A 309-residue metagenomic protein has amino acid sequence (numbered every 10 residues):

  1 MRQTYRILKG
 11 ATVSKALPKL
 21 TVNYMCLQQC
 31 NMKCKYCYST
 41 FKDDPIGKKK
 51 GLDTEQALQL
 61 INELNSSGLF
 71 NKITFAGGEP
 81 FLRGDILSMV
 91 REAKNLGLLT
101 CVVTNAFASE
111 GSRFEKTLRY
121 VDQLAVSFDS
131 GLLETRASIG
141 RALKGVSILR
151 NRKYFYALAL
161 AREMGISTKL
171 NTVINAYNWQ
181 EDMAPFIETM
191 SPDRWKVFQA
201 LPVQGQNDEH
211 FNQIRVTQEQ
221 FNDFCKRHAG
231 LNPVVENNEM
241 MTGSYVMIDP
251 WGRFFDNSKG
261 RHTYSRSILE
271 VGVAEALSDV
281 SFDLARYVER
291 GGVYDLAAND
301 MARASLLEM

Functional and structural regions predicted by a protein language model:
M1-N23, S66-S67, K72, V293 (+1 more regions): N-terminal [4Fe-4S]-dependent radical SAM core
R6, A11, M25-L27, Q56 (+1 more regions): SEC14/CRAL-TRIO lipid-binding/transfer domains and related phosphoinositide-recognition modules that form deep
S14-E55, S67: Canonical Radical SAM [4Fe-4S] cluster-binding loop centered on the CxxxCxxC motif and its immediate flanking residues
V22, G78, T242-S244: Short loop/turn microsegments at loop-to-beta-strand junctions
K33, G77, W251-G252: Residue-level recognition of short loop/turn positions
D43, E79, S130, L201: Flexible, active-site-proximal loop/turn residues at the rims of small-molecule/cofactor binding pockets and catalytic
T54-F75, R83-F198: Radical SAM/AdoMet-radical enzyme domain recognition
L133-M309: Radical SAM enzyme [4Fe-4S]-AdoMet core and its adjacent flexible, acidic and glycine-rich loops/tails across
